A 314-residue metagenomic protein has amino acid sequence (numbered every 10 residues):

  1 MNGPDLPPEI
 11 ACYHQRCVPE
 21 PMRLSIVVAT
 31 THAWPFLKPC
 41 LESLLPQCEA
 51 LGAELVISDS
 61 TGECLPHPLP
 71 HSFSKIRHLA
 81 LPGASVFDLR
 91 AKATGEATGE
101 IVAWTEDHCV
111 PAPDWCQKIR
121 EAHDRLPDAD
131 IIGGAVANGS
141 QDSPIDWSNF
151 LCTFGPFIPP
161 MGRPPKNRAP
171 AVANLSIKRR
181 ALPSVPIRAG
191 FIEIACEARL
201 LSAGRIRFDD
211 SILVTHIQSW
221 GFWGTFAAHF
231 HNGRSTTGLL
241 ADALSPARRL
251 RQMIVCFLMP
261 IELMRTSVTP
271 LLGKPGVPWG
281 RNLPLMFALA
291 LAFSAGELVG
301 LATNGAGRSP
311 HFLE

Functional and structural regions predicted by a protein language model:
M1-S43: N-proximal low-complexity "stem/linker" segments adjacent to membrane-targeting elements
E42-G52: Short, acidic, metal-binding catalytic loop of nucleotide-sugar glycosyltransferases
L81-A97: Glycine-rich, basic loop-to-helix element that forms the pyrophosphate-binding segment of sugar-nucleotide handling
V102: Short aromatic/hydrophobic "clamp" motif used to bind/position activated sugar donors
D114-I145: Conserved donor NDP-sugar-binding/catalytic core segment of glycosyltransferases
I158-S176, R188-A189: A recurrent flexible, glycine/aromatic-enriched loop bordering the glycosyltransferase active site that acts as
N174-L175, R180-L182, A189-L213, Q218-S219: A short, conserved alpha-helix in the catalytic core of glycosyltransferases
I206, T215-L289: Active-site-adjacent helix/loop segment of glycosyltransferases that harbors family-specific signature motifs
